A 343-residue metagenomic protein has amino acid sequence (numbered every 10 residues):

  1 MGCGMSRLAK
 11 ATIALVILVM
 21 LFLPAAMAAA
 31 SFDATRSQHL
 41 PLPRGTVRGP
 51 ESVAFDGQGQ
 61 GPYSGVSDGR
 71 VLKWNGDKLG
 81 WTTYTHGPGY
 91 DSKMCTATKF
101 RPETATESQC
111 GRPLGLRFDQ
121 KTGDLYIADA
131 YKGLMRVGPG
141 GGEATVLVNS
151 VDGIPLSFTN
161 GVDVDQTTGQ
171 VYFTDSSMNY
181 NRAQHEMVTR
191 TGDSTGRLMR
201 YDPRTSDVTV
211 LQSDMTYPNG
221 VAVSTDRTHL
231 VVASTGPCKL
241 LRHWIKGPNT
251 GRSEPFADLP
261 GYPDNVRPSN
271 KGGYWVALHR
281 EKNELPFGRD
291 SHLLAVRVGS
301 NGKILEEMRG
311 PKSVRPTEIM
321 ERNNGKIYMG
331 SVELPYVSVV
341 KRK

Functional and structural regions predicted by a protein language model:
A25-G49, M94-A105, K303-L305: A short helix->beta-strand "capping" segment at the edge of beta-propeller domains
Q38-V71, V314-P316: Beta-strand-rich domains and repeat architectures in extracellular enzymes and scaffolds, especially beta-propellers
L40-T46, T85-P88, A105-Q109, L147-I154 (+3 more regions): Surface loop/turn motifs at the tips and blade-to-blade linkers of beta-strand repeat domains
D56-G59, F118-T122, V164-T168, T225-R227 (+2 more regions): Residue-level detector of Asp-centered blade-edge/turn motifs that repeat once per structural unit in beta-propeller
N75-L79, G138-G142, Y201-S206, W244-N249 (+2 more regions): Short loop/turn segments that connect beta-strands within beta-propeller blades
T98-L114, Q120, D124, A128-T189 (+1 more regions): Asp-box/WD-like beta-propeller blade repeats and closely related beta-sheet repeat scaffolds
D258-R309: Loop/turn-rich, solvent-exposed surfaces of beta-rich toroidal or solenoidal domains
